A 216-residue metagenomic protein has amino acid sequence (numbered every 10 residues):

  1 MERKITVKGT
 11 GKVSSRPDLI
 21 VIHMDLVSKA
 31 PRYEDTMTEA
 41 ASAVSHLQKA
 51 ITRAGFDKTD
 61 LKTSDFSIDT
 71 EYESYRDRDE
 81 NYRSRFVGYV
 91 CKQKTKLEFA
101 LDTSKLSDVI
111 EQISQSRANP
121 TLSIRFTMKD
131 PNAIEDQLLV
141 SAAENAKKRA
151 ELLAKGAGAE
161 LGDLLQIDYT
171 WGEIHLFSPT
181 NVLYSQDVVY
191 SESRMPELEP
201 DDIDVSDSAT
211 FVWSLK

Functional and structural regions predicted by a protein language model:
M1-K216: Short, charge-dense linear interaction motifs
